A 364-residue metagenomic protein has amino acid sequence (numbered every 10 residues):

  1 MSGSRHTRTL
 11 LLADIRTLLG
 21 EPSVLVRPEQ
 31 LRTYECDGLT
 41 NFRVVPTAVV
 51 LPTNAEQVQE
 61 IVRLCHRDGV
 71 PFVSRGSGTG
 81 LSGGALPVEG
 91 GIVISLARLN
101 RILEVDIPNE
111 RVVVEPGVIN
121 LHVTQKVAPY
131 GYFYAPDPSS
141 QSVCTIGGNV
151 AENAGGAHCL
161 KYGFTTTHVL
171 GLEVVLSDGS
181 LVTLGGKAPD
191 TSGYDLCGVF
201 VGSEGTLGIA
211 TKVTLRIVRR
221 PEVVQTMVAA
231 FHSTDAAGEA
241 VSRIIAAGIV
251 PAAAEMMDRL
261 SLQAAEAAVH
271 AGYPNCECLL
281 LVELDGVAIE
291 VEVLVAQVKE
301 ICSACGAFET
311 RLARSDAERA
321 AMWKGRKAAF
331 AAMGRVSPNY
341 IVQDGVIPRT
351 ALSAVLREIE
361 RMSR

Functional and structural regions predicted by a protein language model:
M1-R364: Noncatalytic alpha-helical scaffold of FAD-dependent oxidoreductases
